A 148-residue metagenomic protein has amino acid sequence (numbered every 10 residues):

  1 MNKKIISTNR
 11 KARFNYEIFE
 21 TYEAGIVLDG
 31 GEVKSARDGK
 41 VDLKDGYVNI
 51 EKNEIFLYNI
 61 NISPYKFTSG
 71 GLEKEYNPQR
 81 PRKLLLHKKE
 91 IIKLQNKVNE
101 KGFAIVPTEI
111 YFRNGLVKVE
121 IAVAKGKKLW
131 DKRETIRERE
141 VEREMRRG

Functional and structural regions predicted by a protein language model:
M1-G148: Ribosome-associated RNA-binding proteins
